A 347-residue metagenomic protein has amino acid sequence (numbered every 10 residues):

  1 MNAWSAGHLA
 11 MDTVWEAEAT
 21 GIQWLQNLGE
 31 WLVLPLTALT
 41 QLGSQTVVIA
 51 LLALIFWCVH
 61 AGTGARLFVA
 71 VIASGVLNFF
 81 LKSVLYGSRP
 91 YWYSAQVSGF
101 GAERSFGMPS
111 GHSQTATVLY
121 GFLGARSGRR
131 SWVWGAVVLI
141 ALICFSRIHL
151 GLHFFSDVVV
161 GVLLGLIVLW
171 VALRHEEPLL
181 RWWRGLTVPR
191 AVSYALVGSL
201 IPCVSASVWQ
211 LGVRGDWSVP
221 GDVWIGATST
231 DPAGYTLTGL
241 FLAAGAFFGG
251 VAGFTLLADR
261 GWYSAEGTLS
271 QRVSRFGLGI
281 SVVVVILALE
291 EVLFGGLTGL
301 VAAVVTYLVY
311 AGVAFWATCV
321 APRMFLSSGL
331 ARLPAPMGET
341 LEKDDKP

Functional and structural regions predicted by a protein language model:
M1-V47, F79-G107, W217-F241, S270 (+2 more regions): N-terminal transmembrane-helix/juxtamembrane module of multi-pass inner/ER membrane proteins
L36, I49-L52, F56-C58, A65 (+3 more regions): Membrane-embedded catalytic cores of phosphoryl/pyrophosphoryl-handling enzymes
